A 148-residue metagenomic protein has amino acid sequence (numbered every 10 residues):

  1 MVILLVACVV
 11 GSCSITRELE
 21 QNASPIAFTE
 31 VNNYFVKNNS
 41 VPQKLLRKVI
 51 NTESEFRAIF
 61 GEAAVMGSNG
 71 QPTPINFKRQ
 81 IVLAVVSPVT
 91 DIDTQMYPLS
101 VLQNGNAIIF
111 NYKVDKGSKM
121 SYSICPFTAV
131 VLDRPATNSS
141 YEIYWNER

Functional and structural regions predicted by a protein language model:
M1-G11: Sec-dependent bacterial lipoprotein signal peptides
C13-R148: Exposed, flexible binding/inhibitory loops of compact, secreted disulfide-stabilized domains
